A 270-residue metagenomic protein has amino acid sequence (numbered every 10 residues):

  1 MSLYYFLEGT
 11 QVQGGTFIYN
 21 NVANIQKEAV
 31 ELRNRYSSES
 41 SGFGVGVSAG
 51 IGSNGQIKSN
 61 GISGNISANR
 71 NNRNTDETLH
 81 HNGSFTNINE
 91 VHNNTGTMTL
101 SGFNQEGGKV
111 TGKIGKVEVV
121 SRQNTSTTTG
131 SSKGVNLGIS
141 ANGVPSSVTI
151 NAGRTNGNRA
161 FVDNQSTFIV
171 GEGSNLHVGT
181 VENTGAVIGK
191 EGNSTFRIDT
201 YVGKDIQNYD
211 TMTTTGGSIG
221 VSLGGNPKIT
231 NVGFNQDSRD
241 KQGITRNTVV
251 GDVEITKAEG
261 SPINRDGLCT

Functional and structural regions predicted by a protein language model:
M1-T270: Binding/recognition "hotspot" determinant
